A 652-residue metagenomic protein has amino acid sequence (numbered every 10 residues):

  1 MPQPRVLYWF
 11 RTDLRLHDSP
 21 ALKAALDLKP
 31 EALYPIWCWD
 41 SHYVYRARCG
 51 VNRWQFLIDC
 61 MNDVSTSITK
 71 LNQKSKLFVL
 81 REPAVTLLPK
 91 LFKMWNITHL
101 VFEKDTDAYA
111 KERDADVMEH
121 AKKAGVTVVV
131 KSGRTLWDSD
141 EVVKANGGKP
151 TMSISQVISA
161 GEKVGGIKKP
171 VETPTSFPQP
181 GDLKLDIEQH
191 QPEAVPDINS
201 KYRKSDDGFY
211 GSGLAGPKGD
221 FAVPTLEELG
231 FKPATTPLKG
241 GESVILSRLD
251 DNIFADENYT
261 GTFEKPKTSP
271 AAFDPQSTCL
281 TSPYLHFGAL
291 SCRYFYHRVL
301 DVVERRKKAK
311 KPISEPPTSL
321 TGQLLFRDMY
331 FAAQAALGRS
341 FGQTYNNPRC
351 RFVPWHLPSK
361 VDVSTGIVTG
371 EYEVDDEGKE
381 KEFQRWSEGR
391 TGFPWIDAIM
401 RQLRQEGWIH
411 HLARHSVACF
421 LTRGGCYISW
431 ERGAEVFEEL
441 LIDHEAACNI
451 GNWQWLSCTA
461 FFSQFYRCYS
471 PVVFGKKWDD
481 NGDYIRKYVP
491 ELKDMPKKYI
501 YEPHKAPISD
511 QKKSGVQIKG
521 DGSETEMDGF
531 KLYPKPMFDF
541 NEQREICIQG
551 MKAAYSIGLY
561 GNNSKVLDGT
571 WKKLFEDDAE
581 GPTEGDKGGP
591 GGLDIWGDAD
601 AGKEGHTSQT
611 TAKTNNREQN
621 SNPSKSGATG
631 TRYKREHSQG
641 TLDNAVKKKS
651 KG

Functional and structural regions predicted by a protein language model:
M1-K74, K572: N-terminal beta-strand-loop-alpha-helix module at the start of alpha/beta ligand-binding or catalytic domains
R53-F56, A84, Y109, N146 (+12 more regions): Secondary-structure capping and boundary motifs in well-ordered enzyme cores
L77-M94: Structural beta-alpha unit
I97-A110, V417: Acidic beta-strand-to-loop metal/phosphate-binding motif
G148-V368, D479, D483, K487-N622 (+3 more regions): Glycine/tryptophan-enriched, flexible segments
E264-S269, S277-C279, S364-T369, E377-G389 (+1 more regions): Active-site-adjacent structural elements in folded domains
C279-S282, Y294, S319, D328 (+5 more regions): Contiguous, well-ordered alpha-helical segments that form the cores/surfaces of helical PPI scaffolds
F341, N347-F352, A413-F462: Active/binding-pocket-proximal capping segment
